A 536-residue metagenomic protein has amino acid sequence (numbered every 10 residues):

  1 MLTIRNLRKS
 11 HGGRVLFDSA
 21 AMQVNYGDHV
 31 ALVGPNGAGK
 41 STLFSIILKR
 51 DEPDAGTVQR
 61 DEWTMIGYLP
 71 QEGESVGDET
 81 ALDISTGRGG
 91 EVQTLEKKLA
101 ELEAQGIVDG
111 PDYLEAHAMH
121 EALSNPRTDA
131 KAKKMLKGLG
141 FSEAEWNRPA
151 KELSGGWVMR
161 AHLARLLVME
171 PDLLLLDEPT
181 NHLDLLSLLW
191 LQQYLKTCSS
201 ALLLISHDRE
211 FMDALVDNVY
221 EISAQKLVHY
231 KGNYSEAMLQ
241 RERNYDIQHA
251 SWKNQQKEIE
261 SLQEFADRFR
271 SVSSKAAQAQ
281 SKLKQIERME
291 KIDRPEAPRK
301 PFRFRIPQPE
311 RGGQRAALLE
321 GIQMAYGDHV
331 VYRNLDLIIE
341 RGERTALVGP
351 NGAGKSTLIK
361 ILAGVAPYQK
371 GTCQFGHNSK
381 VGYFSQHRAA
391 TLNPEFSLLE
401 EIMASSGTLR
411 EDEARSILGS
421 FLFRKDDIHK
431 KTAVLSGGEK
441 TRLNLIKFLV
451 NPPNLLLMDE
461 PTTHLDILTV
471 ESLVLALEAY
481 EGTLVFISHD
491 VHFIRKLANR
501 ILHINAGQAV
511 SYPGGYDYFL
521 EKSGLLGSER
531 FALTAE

Functional and structural regions predicted by a protein language model:
M1-A250, P301, R305-E536: ABC ATP-binding cassette signature C-motif
L102, D109, L123, L262 (+4 more regions): Hydrophobic stripe of amphipathic alpha-helices that form coiled-coil interfaces
K133-L139, E264-R268, K284-K291: Short amphipathic coiled-coil heptad-repeat segments
A144, K257, R294-A297: Short, flexible active-site-proximal loops enriched in glycine and acidic residues
Q248-R268, K275-K284, K300-P301, E521-E536: ABC ATPase nucleotide-binding domains
K282-K300, R344: ABC transporter TMD-NBD coupling linker
